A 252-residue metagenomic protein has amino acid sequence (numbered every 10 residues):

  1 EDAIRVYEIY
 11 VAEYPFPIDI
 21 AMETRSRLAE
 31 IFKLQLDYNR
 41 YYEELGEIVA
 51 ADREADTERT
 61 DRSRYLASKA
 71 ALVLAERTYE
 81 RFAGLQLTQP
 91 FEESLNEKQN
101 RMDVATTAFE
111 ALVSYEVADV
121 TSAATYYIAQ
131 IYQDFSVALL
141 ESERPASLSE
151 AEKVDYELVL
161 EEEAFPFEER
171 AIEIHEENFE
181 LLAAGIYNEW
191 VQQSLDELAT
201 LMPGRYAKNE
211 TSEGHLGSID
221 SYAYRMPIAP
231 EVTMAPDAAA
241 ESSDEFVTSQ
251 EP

Functional and structural regions predicted by a protein language model:
E1-P252: Acidic, polar-rich low-complexity tracts and alpha-helical solenoid repeat scaffolds
